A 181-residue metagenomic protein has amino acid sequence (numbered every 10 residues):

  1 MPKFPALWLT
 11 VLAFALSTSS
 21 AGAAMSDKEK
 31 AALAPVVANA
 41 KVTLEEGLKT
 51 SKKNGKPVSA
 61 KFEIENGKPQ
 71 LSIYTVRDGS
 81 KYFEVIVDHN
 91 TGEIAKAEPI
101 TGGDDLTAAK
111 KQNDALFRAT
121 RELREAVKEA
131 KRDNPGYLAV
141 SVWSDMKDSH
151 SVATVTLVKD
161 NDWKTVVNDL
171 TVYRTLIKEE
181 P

Functional and structural regions predicted by a protein language model:
P2-W8, S20-P181: Long, terminal "pre-/pro-" and other extracytoplasmic accessory regions that lie outside the mature folded/catalytic
L12-S20: Hydrophobic h-region of N-terminal signal peptides that target proteins for export in Gram-negative bacteria
